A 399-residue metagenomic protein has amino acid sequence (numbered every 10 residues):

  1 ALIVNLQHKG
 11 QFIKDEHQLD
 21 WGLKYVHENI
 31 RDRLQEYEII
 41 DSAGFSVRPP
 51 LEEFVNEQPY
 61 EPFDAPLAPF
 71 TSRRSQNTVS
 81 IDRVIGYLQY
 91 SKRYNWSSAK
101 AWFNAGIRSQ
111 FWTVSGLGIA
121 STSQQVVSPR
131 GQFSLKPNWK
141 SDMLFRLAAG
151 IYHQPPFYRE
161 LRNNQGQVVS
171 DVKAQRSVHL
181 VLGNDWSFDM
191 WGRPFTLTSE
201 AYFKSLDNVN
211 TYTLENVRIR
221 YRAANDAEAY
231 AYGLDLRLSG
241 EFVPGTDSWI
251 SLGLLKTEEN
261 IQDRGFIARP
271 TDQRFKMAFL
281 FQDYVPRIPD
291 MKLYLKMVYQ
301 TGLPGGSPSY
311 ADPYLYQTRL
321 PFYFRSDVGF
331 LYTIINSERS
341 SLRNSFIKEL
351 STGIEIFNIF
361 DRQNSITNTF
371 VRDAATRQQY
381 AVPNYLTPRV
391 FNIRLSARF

Functional and structural regions predicted by a protein language model:
A1-G118, T198-A201, W249: Face-selective signature of the C-terminal outer-membrane beta-barrel domain
L2-V4, T78-V84, S123-V127, R176-L180 (+6 more regions): Residues that define the transmembrane beta-barrel architecture of outer-membrane proteins
L6-K14, G86-K92, G131-L135, L182-W186 (+5 more regions): Residues on the lipid-exposed face of transmembrane beta-strands in outer-membrane beta-barrel proteins
Q11-Q18, N95-A101, P137-L144, D189-F195 (+3 more regions): Short loop/turn motifs that connect adjacent beta-strands in outer-membrane beta-barrel proteins
K14, Y25-R31, K92, I107-S115 (+9 more regions): Transmembrane beta-strands of outer-membrane beta-barrel pores
Y94-A101, F203-S205, A224-P308: Gram-negative outer-membrane beta-barrel transporters
N138, R146-A148, A174-L234, S239-E241 (+2 more regions): Membrane-embedded beta-barrel scaffold of Gram-negative outer-membrane proteins
G245-S248, Y299-P308, Y332-F399: C-terminal beta-signal and adjacent terminal beta-strands/loops of Gram-negative outer-membrane beta-barrel proteins
